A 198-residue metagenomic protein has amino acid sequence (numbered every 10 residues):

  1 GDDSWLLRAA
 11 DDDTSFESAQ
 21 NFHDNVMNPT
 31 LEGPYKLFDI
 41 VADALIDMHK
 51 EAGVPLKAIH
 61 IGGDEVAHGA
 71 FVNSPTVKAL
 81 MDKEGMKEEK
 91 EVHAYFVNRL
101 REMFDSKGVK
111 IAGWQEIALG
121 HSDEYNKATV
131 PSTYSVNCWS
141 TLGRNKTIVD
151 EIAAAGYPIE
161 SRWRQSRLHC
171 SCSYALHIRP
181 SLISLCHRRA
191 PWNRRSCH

Functional and structural regions predicted by a protein language model:
G1-E32, G69-E88: Aromatic- and acidic-residue-enriched carbohydrate-binding clefts of CAZyme catalytic domains
F16-S18, K50, V66, Y125: Generic structural signal for short, flexible, solvent-exposed coil/loop and linker residues
D24, G63, T133-V136: Generic secondary-structure boundary/loop-capping signal
L31-K50, V54-A58, A79-H198: Substrate-binding groove of N-acetylhexosamine-processing glycoside hydrolases
I59-G69, W114: Short acidic/histidine-rich active-site segments
